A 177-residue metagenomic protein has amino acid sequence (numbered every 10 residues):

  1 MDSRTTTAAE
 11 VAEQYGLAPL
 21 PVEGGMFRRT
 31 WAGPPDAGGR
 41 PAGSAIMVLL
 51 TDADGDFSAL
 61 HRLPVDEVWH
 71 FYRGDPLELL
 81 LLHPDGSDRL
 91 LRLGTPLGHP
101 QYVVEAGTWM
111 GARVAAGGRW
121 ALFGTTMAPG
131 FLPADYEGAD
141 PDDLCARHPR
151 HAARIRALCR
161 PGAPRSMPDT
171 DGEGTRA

Functional and structural regions predicted by a protein language model:
M1-Y102, G111-A112, G118-W120, T125 (+2 more regions): Non-catalytic, conserved peripheral segments adjacent to functional cores
G107-T108: Extracellular beta-helix/beta-solenoid repeat scaffolds
